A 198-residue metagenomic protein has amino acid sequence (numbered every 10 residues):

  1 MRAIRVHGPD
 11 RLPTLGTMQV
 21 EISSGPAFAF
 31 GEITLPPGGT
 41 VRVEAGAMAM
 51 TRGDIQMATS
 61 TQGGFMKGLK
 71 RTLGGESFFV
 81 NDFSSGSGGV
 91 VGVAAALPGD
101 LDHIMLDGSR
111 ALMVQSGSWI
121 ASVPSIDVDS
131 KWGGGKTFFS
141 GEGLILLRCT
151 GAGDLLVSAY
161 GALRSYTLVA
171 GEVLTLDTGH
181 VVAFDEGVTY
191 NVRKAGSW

Functional and structural regions predicted by a protein language model:
I4-W198: Phosphate/adenylate-binding glycine loop and adjacent helical scaffold
